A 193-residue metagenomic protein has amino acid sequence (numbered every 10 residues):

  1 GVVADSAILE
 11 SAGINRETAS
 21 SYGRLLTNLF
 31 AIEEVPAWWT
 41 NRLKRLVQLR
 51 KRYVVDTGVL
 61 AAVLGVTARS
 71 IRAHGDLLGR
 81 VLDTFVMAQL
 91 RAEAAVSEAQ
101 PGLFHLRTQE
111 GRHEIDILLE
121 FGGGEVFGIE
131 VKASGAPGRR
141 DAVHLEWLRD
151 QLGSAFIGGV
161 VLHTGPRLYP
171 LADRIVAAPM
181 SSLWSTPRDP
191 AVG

Functional and structural regions predicted by a protein language model:
G1-V126: Accessory nucleic acid-recognition modules appended to NTPase machines
V59, G135, P166-L168: Conserved nucleotide-binding/hydrolysis micro-motifs of P-loop NTPases
A95-S97, G122, W147-A155: Arginine/glycine-rich "motif VI" loop of SF2 helicases in the C-terminal RecA-like domain
V131-R139: Short beta-strand-loop-alpha-helix junction that forms the active-site gateway of nucleic-acid-processing nucleases
K132, L162-H163: Short beta-strand/turn micro-motifs composed of small residues that flank or help shape donor/cofactor-binding pockets
R140-H144: Residues at alpha-helix caps and immediate loop-helix transition turns in enzyme cores, especially N- and C-cap
T164-G193: Domain-level recognition of nuclease-like catalytic cores that cleave nucleotide substrates
